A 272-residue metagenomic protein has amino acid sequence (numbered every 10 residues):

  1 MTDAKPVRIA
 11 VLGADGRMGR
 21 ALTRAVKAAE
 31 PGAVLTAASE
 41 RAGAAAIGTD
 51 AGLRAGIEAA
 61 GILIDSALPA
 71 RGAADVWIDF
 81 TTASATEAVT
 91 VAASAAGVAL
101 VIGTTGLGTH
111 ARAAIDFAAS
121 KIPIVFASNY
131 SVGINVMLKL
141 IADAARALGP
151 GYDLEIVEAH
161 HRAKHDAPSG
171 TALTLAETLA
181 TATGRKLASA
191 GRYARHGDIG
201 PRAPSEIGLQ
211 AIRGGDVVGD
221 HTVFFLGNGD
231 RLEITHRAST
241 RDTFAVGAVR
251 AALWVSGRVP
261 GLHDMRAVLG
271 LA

Functional and structural regions predicted by a protein language model:
A4-I9: Extreme N-terminal starter segment of soluble prokaryotic enzymes
A10-L68, P150-A272: C-terminal substrate-binding/catalytic lobe of Rossmann-fold NAD(P)-dependent oxidoreductases
T36, D65, V101, P123-V125: Structural detector of well-ordered beta-strand residues that form the stable sheet scaffold of enzyme domains
R41, T105-L107, N129-S131, A159-R162: Short, ordered loop/turn segments at secondary-structure junctions
A74: An anion/phosphate-binding loop that grips the pyrophosphate of nucleotide cofactors and donors
W77-I78: N-terminal Rossmann-like NAD(P) cofactor-binding module of classical short-chain dehydrogenase/reductase
T81-T82, T105, A211-R213: Short glycine-/small-residue-rich Rossmann-like dinucleotide-binding loops
S84-A96, G103-F126, N135, L140-D143: Rossmann-fold NAD(P)-binding glycine/threonine-rich loop
